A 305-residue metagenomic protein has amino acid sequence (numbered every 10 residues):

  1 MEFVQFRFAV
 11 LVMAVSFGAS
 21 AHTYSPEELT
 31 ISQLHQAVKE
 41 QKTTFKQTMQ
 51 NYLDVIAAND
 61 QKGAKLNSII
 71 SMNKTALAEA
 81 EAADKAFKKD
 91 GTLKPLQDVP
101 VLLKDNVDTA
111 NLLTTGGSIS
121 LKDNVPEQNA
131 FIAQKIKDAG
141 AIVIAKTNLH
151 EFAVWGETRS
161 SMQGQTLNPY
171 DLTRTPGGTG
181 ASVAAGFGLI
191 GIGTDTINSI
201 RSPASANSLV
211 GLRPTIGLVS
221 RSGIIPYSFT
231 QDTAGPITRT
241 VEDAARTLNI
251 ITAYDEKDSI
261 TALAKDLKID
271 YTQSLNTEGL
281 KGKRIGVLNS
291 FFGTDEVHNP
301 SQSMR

Functional and structural regions predicted by a protein language model:
M1-A9: Bacterial N-terminal signal peptides that target proteins for export
S16-G18: N-terminal signal peptide c-region/cleavage motif recognized by signal peptidases
H22-T115, I119-K122, A153-W155, T261-T272 (+1 more regions): Short, well-ordered alpha-helical
Q47, T92-Q97, K135-D138, V183-A184 (+2 more regions): Extracellular/periplasmic catalytic domains that process cell-envelope and extracellular macromolecules
K104, K146, G193, K283 (+1 more regions): Generic beta-strand/beta-sheet core signal
Q128-Y254: Short glycine/serine-rich loop segments
Q165, P169, N299-R305: Short, intrinsically disordered, charge-balanced linker/junction segments flanking boundaries in proteins
R213-S303: A short helix-breaking turn/cap at a secondary-structure junction
